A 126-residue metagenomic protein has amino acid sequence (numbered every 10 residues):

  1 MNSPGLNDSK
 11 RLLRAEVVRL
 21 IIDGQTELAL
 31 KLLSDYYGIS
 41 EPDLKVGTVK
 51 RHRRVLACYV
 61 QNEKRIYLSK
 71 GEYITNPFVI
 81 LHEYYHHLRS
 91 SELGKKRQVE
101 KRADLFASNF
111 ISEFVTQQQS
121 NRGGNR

Functional and structural regions predicted by a protein language model:
M1-R14, L88, V99, S108 (+1 more regions): N-terminal low-structure segments adjacent to metalloprotease catalytic domains across cellular compartments
S3-S9, C58-Y59, V79-Y84: Short amphipathic alpha-helical segments, especially helix-boundary/capping motifs
N7-Y67, G71-Y73, Q119-R126: Auxiliary, metal-adjacent structural segments of Zn-dependent hydrolase domains
V18, S91-E92: Short histidine-centered catalytic/ligand-binding loop motif
Q25, P77, V99, A103: Hydrophobic (often cysteine-bearing) scaffold residues that line and stabilize catalytic clefts of nucleotide/cofactor
K64-I80, L93-Q98: Short pre-active-site segment immediately N-terminal to the catalytic Zn-binding motif
I80-R89, R102: Active-site His/Glu-centered metal-binding helix of metallohydrolases
R97-R126: Post-HExxH zinc-binding segment in Zn-dependent metallohydrolases
